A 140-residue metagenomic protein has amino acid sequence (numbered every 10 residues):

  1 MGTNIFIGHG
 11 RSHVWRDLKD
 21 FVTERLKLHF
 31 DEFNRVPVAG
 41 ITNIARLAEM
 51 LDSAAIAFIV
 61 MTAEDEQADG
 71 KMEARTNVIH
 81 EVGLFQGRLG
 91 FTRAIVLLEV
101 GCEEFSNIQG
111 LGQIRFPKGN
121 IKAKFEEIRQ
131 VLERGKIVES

Functional and structural regions predicted by a protein language model:
M1-I56, R88, V100: Conserved N-terminal substructure of TIR/SEFIR domains
H9, M61, V96-L98: Short beta-strand/turn micro-motifs composed of small residues that flank or help shape donor/cofactor-binding pockets
I44, R75-V82, K122-F125: Amphipathic alpha-helical transducer elements in NTP-driven molecular machines
F58-E64: Short loop/turn segments at strand-loop or loop-helix junctions that form parts of catalytic or ligand-binding pockets
E64-G87: Conserved TIR/SEFIR loop-to-helix hotspot centered on a Trp-containing motif with a nearby acidic residue
F91-E104: Nucleic-acid nuclease catalytic cores
E104-S140: C-terminal interaction surface of TIR/SEFIR-family domains
